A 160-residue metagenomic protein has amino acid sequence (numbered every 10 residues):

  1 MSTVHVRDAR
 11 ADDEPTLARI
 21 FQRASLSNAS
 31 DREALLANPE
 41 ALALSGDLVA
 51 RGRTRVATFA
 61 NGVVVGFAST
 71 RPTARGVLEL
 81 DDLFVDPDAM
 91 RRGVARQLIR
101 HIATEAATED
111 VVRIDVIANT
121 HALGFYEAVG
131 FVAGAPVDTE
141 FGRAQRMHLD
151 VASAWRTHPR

Functional and structural regions predicted by a protein language model:
M1-D12, A152-R160: Conserved N-terminal entry element of GNAT/NAT acetyltransferase domains
S2-H5, D81, V112, R143: Short amphipathic alpha-helical segments
D8-E14, A18-D82, D86, I99-H101 (+3 more regions): Acetyl-CoA-dependent GNAT
F67, F125-Y126, F131: Conserved hydrophobic/aromatic "anchor" residues that stabilize well-ordered secondary structure elements
A89: Glycine-rich phosphate-binding loop
G93: Conserved G/P- and acidic residue-centered "switch" motifs that form tight phosphate/ATP-binding loops in soluble
V112, I117-H121, V129, A135-R160: C-terminal "cap" of GNAT-fold acetyltransferases
